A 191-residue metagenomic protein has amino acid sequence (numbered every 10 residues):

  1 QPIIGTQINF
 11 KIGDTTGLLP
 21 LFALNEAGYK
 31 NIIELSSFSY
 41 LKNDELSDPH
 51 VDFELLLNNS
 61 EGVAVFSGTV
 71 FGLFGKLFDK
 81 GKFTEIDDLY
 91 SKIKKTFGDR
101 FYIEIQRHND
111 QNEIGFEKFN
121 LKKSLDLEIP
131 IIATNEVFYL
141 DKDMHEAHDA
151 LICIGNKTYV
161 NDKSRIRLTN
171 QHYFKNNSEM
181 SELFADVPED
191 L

Functional and structural regions predicted by a protein language model:
Q1-L191: Phosphodiester-processing cores and adjacent nucleic acid-binding clamps
